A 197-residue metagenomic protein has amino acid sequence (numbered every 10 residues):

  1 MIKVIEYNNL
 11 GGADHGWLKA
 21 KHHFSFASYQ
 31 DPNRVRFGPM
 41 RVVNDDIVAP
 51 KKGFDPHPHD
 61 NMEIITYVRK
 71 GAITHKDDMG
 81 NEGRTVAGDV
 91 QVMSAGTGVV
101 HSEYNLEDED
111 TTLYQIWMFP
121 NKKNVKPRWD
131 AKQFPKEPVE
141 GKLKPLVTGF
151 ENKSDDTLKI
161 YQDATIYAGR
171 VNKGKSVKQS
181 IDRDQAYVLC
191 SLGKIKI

Functional and structural regions predicted by a protein language model:
D14-P58, E63, L113, P120 (+1 more regions): A short glycine-rich, His/Asp/Glu-containing loop-to-beta-strand
V43-N44, V68, S94, W117-F119 (+1 more regions): Short beta-strand segments
G53-D55, A72-H75, Q91-V92, G96-Y104 (+1 more regions): Histidine-centered metal-chelating micro-motifs
D60-M79, A87-V90, N172-K175, Q179-I197: Glycine- and acidic-residue-biased ligand/ion/polar-headgroup-sensing regions
E63, G83, D89-Q91, V99-H101 (+2 more regions): Generic beta-strand structural signal
E82-G83, L106: Basic helix-turn-helix/winged-helix DNA-binding cores and closely related short helical interaction motifs
A95-N124, R183: Ligand-binding loop in jelly-roll beta-barrel domains
V125-D130: A non-catalytic, helix-rich entry segment at domain boundaries
